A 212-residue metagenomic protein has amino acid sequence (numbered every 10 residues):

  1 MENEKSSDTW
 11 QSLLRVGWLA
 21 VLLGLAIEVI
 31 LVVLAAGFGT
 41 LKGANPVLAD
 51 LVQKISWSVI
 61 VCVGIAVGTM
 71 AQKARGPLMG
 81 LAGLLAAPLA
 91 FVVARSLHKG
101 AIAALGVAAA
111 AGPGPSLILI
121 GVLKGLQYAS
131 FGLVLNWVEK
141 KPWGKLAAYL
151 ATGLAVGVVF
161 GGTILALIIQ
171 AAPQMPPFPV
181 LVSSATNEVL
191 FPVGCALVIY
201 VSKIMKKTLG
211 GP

Functional and structural regions predicted by a protein language model:
M1-P212: Juxtamembrane/disordered regions of integral membrane proteins
